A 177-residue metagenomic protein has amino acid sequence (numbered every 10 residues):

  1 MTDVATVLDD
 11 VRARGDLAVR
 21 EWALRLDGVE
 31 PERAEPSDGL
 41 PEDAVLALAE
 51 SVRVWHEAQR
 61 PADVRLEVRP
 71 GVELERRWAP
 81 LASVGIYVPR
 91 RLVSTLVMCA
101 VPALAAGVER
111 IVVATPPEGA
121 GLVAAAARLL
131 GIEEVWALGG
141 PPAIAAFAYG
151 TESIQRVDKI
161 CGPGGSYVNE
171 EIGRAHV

Functional and structural regions predicted by a protein language model:
M1-A82: N-terminal Rossmann-like NAD(P)+-binding subdomain of aldehyde/semialdehyde dehydrogenases
T6, D10, E21, A47 (+7 more regions): Alpha-helical scaffold segments in soluble metabolic enzymes
V7-L8, Y87-R90, I111-P117, L130-L138 (+1 more regions): Flexible, glycine/proline-enriched loop segments at strand-loop-helix junctions that form or flank small-ligand binding
L66-A126: Conserved small-residue-rich beta-alpha loop and adjacent elements that most often cradle the phosphate/pyrophosphate
G131-R174: Conserved NAD(P)+-binding/catalytic subdomain of aldehyde/semialdehyde dehydrogenases
